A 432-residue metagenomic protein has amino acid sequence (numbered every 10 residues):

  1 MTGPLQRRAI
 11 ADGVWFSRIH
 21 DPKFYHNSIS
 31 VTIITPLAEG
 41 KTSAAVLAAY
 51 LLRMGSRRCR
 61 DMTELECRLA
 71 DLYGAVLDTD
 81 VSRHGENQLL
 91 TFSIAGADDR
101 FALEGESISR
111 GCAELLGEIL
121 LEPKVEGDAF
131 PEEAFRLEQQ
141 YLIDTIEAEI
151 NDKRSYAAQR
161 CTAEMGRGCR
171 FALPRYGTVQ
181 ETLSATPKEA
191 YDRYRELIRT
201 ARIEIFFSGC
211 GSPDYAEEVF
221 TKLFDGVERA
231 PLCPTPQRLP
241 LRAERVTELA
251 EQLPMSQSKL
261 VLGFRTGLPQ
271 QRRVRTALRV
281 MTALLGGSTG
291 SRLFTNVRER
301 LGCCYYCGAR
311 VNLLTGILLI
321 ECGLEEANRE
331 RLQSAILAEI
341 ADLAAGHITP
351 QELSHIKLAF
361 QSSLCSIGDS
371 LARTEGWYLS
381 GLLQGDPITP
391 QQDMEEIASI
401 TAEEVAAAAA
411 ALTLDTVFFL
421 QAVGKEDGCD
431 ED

Functional and structural regions predicted by a protein language model:
M1-A75, E104, T178, Y191-N296 (+3 more regions): His/Glu-rich zincin catalytic helix
S17-I19, Y25-A45, M62-E118, R154-G177 (+5 more regions): M16 family metallopeptidases and their MPP-like homologs
G55-R58, R100-L103, E122-P131: Short, polar/flexible loop-turn hinges at active-site or ligand-entry regions and domain interfaces
E66, E122-I146, P234-R242, A338 (+1 more regions): Acidic/histidine-enriched alpha-helical segments
S82-H84, Y191-I198, G308-N312, A406-A410: Short, flexible, solvent-exposed loop/turn segments with mixed acidic/basic and small polar residues
V125, N151, R199: Catalytic domains that recognize anionic headgroups
L142-I150, C161, M165: Glycine-rich, mobile lid/loop segments that gate access to catalytic sites or pores
S184-D192: Active-site glycine-rich loop that binds ribose-phosphate moieties when present
